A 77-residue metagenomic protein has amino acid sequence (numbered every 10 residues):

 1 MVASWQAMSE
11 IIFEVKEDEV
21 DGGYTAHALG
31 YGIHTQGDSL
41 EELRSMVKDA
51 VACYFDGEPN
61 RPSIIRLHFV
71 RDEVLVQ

Functional and structural regions predicted by a protein language model:
M1-K16, E41-Q77: Short, charged, surface-exposed hinge/linker loops at domain edges that act as mobile lids or interdomain connectors
S4, T25, G32-H34: Intrinsically disordered, low-complexity regions enriched for glutamine and histidine
K16-A28: Short aromatic-glycine-(Arg/Gly/Cys) micro-motifs in beta-strand/loop hairpins
G23-T25, Q36, S45: Short acidic, gly/pro-rich beta-turn/loop elements at beta-sheet edges and active-site/ligand-binding grooves
Y31-E41: A short, exposed loop/beta-hairpin motif centered on an aromatic-Gly-Thr core
